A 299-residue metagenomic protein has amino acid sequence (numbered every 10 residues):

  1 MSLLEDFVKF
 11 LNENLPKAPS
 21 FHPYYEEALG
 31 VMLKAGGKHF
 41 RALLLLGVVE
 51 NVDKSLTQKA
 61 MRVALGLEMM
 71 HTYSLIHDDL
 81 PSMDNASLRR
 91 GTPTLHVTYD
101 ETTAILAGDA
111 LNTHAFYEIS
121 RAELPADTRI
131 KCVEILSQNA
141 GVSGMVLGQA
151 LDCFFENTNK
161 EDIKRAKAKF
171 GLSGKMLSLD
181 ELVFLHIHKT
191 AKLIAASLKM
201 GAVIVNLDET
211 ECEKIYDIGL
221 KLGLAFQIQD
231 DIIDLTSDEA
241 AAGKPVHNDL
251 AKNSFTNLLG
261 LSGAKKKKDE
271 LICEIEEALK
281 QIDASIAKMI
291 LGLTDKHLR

Functional and structural regions predicted by a protein language model:
M1-R299: All-alpha prenyltransferase/terpene-synthase fold signal
